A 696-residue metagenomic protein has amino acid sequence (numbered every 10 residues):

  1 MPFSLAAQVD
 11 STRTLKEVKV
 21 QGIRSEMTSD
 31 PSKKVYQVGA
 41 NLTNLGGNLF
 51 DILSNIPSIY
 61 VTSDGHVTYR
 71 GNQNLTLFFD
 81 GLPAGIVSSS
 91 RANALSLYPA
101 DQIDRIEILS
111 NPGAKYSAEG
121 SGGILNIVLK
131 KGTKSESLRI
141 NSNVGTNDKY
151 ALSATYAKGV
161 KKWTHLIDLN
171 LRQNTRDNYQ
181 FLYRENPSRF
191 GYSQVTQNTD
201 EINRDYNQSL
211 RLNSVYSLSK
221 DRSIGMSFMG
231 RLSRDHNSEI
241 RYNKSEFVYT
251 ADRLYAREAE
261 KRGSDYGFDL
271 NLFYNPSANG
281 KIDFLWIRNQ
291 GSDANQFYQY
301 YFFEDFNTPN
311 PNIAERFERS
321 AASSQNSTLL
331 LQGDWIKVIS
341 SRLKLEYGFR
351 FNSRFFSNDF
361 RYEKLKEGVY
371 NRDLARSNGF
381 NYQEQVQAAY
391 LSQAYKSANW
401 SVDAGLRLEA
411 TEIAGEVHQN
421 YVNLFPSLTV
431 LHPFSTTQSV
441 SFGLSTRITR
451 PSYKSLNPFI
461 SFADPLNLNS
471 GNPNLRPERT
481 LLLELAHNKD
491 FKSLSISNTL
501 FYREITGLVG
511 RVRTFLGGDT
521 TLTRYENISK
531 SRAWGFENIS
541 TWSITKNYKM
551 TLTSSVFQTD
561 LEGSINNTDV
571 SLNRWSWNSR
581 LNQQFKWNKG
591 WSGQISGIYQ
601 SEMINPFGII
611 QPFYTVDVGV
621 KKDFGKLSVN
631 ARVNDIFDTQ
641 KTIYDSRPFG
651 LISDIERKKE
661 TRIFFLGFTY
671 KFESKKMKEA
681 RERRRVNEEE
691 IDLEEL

Functional and structural regions predicted by a protein language model:
A6-L42, T62-D64, N72-N74, S110-N111: Short, acidic, small-residue-rich periplasmic hinge/interaction motif at the N-terminus of Gram-negative outer-membrane
M27, F50-I86: Extracytoplasmic beta-strand/coil segments of soluble accessory domains associated with Gram-negative outer-membrane
L49, N55, L82-S110, Y156: Short acidic/polar hinge/loop motifs at secondary-structure boundaries that mediate gating or recognition
L49-I52, R91-A94, E107-I108, A118-N141 (+1 more regions): N-terminal periplasmic accessory domains that precede and gate Gram-negative outer-membrane beta-barrel machines
D148-T175, G191-E239, S264-S277, L428 (+1 more regions): Transmembrane beta-barrel wall of Gram-negative outer-membrane proteins
N198, T328-Q332, L374-N378, N472 (+5 more regions): Outer membrane beta-barrel strand-and-loop segments of large Gram-negative receptors, especially TonB-dependent
S292, T436-L482, Y502-T523, F637-G650: Surface-exposed extracellular loop regions of Gram-negative outer-membrane beta-barrel proteins, predominantly
L572-L696: Conserved C-terminal beta-signal and adjacent last beta-strands/turns of outer-membrane beta-barrel proteins
